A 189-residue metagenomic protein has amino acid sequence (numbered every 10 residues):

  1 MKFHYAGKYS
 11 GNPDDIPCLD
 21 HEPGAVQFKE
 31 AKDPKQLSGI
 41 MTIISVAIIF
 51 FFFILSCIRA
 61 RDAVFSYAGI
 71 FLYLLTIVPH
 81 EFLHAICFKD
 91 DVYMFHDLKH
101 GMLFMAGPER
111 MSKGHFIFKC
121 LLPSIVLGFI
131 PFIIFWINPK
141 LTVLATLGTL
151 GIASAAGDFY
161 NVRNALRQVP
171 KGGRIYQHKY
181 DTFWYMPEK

Functional and structural regions predicted by a protein language model:
K2-S56, M102-E188: Metalloprotease/metallohydrolase-associated module, dominated by Zn2+-dependent proteases
N12, R59-A60, S66, K89: Serine/threonine-rich low-complexity intrinsically disordered regions
R61-I77, F116: Short pre-active-site segment immediately N-terminal to the catalytic Zn-binding motif
T76-K89, P123: Active-site recognition of the HExxH zinc-binding catalytic motif
L83-D91, I130, A165: Active-site-flanking alpha-helical
Y93-M102: Peri-membrane helix termini and adjoining interfacial loops of integral membrane proteins
